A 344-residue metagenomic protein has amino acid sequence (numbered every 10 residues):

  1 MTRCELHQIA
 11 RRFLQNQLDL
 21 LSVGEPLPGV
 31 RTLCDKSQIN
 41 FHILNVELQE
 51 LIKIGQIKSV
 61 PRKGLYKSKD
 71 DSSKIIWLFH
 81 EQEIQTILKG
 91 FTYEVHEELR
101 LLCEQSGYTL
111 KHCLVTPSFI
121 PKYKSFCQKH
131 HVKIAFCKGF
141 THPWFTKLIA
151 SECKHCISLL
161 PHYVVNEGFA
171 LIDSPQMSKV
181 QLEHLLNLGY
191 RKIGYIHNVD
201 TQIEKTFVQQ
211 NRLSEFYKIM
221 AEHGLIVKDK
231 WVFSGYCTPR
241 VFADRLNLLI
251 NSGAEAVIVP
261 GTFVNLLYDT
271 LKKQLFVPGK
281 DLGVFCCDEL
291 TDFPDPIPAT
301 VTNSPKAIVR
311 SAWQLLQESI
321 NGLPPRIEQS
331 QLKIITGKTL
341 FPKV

Functional and structural regions predicted by a protein language model:
E5-Q15, C34-K36, Q49-I52, S68-E183 (+3 more regions): Alpha-helical recognition/docking segments in bacterial nutrient-uptake and carbohydrate-utilization systems
A10, A170-I196, P239-N247, T302-G322: Hydrophobic alpha-helical segments within soluble ligand-binding/sensing domains
L20-V60: N-terminal helix-turn-helix
C103-V115, L213, Y217-P239: Short beta-strand elements in bilobed, periplasmic/extracellular small-molecule ligand-binding domains
Q181-H223, P324-P342: An alpha-beta-alpha
K192, V227-K230, V277-G283: Short acidic capping loops at alpha-helix termini that bridge into adjacent secondary structure
N247-V344: Flexible loop/turn connectors
